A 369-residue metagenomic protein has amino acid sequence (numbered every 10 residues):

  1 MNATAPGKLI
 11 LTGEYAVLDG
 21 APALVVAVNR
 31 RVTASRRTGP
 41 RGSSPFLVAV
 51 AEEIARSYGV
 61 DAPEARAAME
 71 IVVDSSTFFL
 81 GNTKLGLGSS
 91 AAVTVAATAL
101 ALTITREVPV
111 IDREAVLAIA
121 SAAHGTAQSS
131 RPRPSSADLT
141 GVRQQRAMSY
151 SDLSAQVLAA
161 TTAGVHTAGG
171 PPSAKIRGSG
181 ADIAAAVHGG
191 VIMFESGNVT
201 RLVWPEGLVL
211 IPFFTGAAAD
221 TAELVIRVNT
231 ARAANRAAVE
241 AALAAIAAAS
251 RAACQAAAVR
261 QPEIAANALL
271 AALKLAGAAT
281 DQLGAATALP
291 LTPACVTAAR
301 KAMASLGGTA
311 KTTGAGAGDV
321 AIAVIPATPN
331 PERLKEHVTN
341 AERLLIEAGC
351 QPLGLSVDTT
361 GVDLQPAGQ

Functional and structural regions predicted by a protein language model:
M1-T12, A16-L18, V25-V26, T33-A65 (+5 more regions): C-terminal nucleotide
A21, L87-V95, G178, E240: Short, conserved micro-motifs enriched in small and acidic residues
G86-P109: DPxDG-like acidic metal-binding loop motif
L87-S89, A310-A317: Short glycine/threonine-rich catalytic loop with a Thr-x-Gly-x-Asp
V110-E114: Extracellular, modular beta-sheet/disulfide-rich ectodomains of secreted and cell-surface proteins
